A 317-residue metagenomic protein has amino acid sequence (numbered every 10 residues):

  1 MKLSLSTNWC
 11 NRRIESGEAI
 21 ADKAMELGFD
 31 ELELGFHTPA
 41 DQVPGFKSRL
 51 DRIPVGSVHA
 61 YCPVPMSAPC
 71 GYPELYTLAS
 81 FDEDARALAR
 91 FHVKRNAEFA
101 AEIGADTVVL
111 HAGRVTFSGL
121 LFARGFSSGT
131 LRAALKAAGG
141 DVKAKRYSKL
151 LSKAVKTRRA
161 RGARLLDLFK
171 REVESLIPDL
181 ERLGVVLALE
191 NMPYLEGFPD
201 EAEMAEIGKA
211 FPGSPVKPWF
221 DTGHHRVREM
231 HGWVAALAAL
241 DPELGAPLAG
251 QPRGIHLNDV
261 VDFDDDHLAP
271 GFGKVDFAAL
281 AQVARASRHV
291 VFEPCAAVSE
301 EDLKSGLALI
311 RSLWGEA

Functional and structural regions predicted by a protein language model:
M1-N8, Y61-L78, T116-G119, K145-K153: N-terminal small/glycine-rich loop or linker at the start of catalytic domains across soluble metabolic enzymes
M1-T7, N11-M25, A40, P54 (+4 more regions): Histidine-acidic metal/acid-base catalytic patches
D30-E31, P54, D106, V186: Residue-level detector of anion-binding/catalytic polar loops
D30-P39: A short beta-strand-loop structural module common to alpha/beta enzyme folds
L34, A60, N191-M192, T222 (+1 more regions): Generic detector of well-ordered alpha-helical packing
A40-F46: Active-site-adjacent beta->alpha loops and helix N-cap segments on the catalytic face of soluble alpha/beta enzymes
R52-C62: Short, structured active-site "lid" loops
A79-K217: Active-site acidic/histidine proton-transfer and metal-coordination neighborhood in alpha/beta enzyme cores
